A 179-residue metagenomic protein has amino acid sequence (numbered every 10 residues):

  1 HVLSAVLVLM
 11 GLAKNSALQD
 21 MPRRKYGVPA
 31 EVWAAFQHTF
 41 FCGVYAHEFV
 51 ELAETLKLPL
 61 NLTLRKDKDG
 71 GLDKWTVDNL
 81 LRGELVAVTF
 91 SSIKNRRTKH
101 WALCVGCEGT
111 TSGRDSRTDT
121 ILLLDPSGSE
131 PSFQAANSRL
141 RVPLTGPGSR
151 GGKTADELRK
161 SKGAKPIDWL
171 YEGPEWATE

Functional and structural regions predicted by a protein language model:
H1-K66: Cysteine-nucleophile protease catalytic domains, especially the papain-like/related folds used in DUB/UBL proteases
N15-L18, Y45, D73-T76, A136 (+1 more regions): A diffuse structural propensity rather than consistent per-protein peaks
S16-G27, E31-A34, H47, V86 (+3 more regions): Low-complexity, charged, repeat-rich alpha-helical/coil interaction segments
Y26, Q37-F40, E54-K57, L81 (+3 more regions): Generic secondary-structure transition motif, activating predominantly at the C-termini of alpha-helices
E31-A34, T39, G43, D73 (+3 more regions): Short, low-complexity intrinsically disordered segments
T63-L124: Active-site-adjacent substructure of cysteine-protease-like catalytic cores
C107-E179: Noncatalytic regulatory segments and standalone regulatory/sensor domains
